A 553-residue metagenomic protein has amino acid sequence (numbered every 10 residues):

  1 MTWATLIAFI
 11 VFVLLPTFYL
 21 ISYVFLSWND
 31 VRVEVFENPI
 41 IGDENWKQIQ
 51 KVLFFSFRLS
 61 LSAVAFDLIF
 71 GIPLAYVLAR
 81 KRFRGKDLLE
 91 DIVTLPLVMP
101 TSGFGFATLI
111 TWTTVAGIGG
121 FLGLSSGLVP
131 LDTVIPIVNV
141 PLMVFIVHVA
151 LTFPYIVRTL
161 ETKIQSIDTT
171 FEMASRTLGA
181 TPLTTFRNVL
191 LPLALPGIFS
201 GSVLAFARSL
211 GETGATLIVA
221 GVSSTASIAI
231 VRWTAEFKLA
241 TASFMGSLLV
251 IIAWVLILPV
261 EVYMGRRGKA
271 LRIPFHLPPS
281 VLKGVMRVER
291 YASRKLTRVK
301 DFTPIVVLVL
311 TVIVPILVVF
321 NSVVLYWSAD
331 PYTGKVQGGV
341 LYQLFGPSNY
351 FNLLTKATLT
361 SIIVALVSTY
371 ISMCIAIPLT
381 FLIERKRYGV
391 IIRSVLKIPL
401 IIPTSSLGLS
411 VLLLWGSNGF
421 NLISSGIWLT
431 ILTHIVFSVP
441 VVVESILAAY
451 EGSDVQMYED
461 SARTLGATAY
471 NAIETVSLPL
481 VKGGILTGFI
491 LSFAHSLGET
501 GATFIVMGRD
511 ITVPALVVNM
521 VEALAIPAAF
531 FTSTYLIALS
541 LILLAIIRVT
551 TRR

Functional and structural regions predicted by a protein language model:
M1-D30, D43-Q165, V189-A220, W233-A235 (+8 more regions): Membrane-water interface segments at the C-terminal ends of transmembrane alpha-helices in multi-pass inner-membrane
I167-F171, L271-F275, D454-Y458: Short glycine/proline-centered loop/turn elements that form peptide/ligand docking sites
S175, A462: The alpha-helix within a helix-turn-helix
L178-G179, P192, L465-G466, P479: Glycine/proline-centered hinge or cleavage motifs at structural transition points of membrane proteins
S223-T225, D510-V513: Extracytoplasmic catalytic/substrate-binding loops of multi-pass membrane glycan-assembly enzymes
L271-T297: Membrane-interfacial, low-structure loops and terminal tails that flank and connect transmembrane helices in multi-pass
